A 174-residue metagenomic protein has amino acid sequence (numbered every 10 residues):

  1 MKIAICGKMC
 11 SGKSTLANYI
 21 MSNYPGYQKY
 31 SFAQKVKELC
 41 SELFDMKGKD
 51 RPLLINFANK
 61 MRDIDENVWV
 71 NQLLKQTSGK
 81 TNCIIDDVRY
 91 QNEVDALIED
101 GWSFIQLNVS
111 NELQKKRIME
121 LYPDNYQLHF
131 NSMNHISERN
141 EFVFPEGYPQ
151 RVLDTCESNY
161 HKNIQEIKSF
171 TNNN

Functional and structural regions predicted by a protein language model:
M1-I3: Extreme N-terminal starter segment of soluble prokaryotic enzymes
I5, I85: Hydrophobic anchor at the beta1->P-loop junction of P-loop NTPases
K8: P-loop (Walker A) phosphate-binding loop of NTP-binding proteins
K13: Conserved lysine of the Walker
L16: Hydrophobic positions on the alpha1 helix immediately C-terminal to the Walker A/P-loop
Y19: Active-site signature of alpha/beta-hydrolase-fold catalytic machinery across serine- and Asp/Cys-nucleophile hydrolases
Q28-N82: ATP-dependent small-molecule kinase phosphotransfer cores that center on conserved nucleotide phosphate-binding segments
V68, L73, I98, L107-N174: Small-molecule kinase domains that catalyze NTP-dependent phosphoryl transfer to phosphate-bearing small molecules
